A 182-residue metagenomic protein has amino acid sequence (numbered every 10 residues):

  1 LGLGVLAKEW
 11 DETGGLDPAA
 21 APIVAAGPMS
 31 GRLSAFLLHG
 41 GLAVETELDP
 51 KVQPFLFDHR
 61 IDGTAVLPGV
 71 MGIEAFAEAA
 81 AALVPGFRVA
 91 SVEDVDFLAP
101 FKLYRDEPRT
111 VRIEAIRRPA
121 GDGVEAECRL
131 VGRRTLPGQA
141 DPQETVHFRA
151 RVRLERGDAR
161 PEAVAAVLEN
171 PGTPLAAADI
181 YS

Functional and structural regions predicted by a protein language model:
L1-S182: Acyl-thioester-processing domains in fatty-acid/polyketide/NRPS systems
